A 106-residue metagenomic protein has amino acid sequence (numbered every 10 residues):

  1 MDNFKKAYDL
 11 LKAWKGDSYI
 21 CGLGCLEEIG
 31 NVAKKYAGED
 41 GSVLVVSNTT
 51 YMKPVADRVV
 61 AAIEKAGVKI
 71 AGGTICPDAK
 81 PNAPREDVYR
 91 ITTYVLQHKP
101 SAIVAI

Functional and structural regions predicted by a protein language model:
M1-A102: ATP/NTP phosphate-donor binding region
A105: Gly/Ala-rich beta-loop-alpha elbow adjacent to hydrolase catalytic centers
